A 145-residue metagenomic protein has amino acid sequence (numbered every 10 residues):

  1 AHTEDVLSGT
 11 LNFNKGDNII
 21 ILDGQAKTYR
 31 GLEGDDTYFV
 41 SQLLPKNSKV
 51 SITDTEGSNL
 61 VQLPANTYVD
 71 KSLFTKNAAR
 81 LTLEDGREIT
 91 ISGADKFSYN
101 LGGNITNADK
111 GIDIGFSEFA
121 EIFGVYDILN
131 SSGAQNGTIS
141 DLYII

Functional and structural regions predicted by a protein language model:
A1-G9, R80-I145: Low-complexity acidic/polar repeat-biased segments
V6-T10, D17-N77, T82, R87-K96: Acidic, glycine-rich calcium-binding repeat modules characteristic of RTX/beta-roll and related beta-solenoid repeat
